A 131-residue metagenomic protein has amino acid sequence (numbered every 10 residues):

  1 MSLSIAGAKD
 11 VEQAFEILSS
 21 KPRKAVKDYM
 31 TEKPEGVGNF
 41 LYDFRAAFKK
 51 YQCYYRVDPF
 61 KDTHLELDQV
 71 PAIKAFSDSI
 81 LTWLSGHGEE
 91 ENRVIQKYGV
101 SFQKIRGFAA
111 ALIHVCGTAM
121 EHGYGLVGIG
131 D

Functional and structural regions predicted by a protein language model:
M1-D131: Acidic (Asp/Glu-rich) sequence patches and key acidic residues that form negatively charged surfaces used
